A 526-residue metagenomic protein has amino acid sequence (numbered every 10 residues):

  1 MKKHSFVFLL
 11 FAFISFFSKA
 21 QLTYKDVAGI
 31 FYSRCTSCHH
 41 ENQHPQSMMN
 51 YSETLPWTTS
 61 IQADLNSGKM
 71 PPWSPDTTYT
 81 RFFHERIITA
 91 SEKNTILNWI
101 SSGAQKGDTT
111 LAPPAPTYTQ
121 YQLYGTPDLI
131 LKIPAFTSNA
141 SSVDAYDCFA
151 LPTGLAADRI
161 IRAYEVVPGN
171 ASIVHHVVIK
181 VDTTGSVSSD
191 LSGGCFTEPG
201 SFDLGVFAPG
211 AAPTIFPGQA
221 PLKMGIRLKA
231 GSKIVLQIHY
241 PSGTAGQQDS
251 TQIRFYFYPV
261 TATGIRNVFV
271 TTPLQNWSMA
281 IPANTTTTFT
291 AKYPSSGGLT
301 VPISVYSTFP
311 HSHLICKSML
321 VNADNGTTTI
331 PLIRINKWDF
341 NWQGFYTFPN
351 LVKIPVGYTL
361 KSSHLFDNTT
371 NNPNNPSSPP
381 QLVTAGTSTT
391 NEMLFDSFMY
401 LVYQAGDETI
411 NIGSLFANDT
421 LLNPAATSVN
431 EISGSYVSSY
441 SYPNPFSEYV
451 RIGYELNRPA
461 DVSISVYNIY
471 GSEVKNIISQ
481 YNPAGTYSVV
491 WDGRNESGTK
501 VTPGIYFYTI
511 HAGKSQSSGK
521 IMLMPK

Functional and structural regions predicted by a protein language model:
M1-D26, A426-V429: Bacterial Sec-dependent N-terminal signal peptides
H4, G453, Y481-A484, V490 (+1 more regions): C-terminal tail/sorting-segment detector
S15, A426-N468, N476-S479, S488-W491 (+1 more regions): Glycine-centered coil/turn sites that cap beta-strands in beta-rich domains
Q21-F149, Q237: Aromatic- and Gly/Pro-enriched helix-to-coil junctions and flexible linker segments
S101, Q237-P241, L365-D367, R494 (+1 more regions): Beta-strand-rich extracellular modules
Y121-L401: His-enriched metal-coordination microenvironments in redox/metal-binding proteins
K233-V235, T359-K361, R451, S488 (+1 more regions): Short, conserved beta-strand segments of beta-strand-rich sandwich/propeller modules, principally
V383-S428: A recurrent domain-boundary module in secreted/ectodomain proteins
